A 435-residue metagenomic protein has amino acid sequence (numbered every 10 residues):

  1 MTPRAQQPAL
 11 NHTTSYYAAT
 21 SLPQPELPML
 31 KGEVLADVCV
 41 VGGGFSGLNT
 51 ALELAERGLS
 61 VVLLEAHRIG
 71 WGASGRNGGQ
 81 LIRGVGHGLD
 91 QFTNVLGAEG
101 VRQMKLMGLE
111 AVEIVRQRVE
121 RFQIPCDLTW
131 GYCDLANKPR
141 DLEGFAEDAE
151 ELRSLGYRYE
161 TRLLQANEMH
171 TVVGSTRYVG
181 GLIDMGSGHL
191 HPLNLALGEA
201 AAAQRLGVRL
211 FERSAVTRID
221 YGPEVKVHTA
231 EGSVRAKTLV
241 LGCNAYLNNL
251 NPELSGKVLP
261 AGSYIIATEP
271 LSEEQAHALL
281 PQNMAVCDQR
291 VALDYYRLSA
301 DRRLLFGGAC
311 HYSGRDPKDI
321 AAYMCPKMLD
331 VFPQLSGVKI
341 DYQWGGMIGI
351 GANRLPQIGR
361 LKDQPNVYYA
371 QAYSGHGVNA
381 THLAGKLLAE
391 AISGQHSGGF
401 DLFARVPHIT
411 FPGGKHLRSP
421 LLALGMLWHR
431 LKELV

Functional and structural regions predicted by a protein language model:
M1-V38: Extreme N-terminal leader/targeting segments of oxidoreductases
L27, I124-D134, E168-A202, L206 (+1 more regions): Helix-loop-beta segment of a Rossmann-like dinucleotide-binding subdomain
A36-L63: N-terminal Rossmann-like FAD-binding beta1-loop-alpha1 element of flavoenzymes
E56-R76: Glycine-rich FAD pyrophosphate-binding loop
G84-A166: Dinucleotide-binding Rossmann-like beta1-alpha1 core, especially the glycine-rich loop that anchors the ADP
E113, R121-T129, V216, S233-P365: Active-site substrate-recognition segment that forms the wall of the catalytic cavity or substrate channel
E150-E151, R177-K237: Helical element adjacent to the flavin cofactor pocket in flavoenzyme catalytic cores
G314-D316, A321-K432: C-terminal catalytic lobe of FAD-dependent flavoproteins
